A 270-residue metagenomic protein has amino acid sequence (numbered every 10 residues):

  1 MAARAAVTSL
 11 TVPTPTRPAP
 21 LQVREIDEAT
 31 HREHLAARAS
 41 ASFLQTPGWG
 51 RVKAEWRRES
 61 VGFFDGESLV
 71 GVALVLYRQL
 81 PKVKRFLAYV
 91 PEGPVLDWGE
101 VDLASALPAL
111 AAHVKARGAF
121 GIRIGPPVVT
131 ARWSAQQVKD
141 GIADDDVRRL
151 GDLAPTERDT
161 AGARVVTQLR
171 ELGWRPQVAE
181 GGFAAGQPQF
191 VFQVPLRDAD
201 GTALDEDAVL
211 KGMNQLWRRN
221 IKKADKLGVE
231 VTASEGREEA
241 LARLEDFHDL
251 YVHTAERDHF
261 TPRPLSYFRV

Functional and structural regions predicted by a protein language model:
M1-V12: Short, intrinsically disordered terminal tails adjacent to the first/last structured region
P13-T14, Q79: Short boundary motifs at domain starts and secondary-structure transition points
P15-R17, Y89: Short glycine-enriched loop/turn motifs at secondary-structure junctions
P20-V83, V128-A131, E157, A161-G162 (+2 more regions): A conserved beta-strand-loop-helix scaffold within acyl/acetyltransferase catalytic domains
R51-D152: Conserved donor-binding loop and adjoining core beta-sheet/short helix segment in diverse acyl/aminoacyl transferases
V101-L110, R158-L169: Well-ordered, non-membrane alpha-helical segments in soluble/globular domains
A112-F120, R164-P176: Structural alpha-beta junctions
